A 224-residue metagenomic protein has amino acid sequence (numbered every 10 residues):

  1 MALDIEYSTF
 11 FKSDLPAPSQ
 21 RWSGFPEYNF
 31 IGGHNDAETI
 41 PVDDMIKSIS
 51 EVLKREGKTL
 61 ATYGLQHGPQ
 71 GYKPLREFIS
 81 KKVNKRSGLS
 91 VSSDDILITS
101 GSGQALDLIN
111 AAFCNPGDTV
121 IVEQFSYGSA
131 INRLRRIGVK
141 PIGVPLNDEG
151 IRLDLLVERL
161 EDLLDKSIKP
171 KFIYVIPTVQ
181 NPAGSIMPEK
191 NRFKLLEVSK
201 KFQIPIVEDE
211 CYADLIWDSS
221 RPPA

Functional and structural regions predicted by a protein language model:
S8-S100: N-terminal small-domain helix-loop-helix segment of the aminotransferase-like
K73, S92-V120: Conserved beta-loop-alpha segment that forms the PLP phosphate-binding cup at the N-terminus of a helix
I96, F125, E210-Y212: Conserved Walker B
A112-A130, L134: Conserved PLP-anchoring active-site segment centered on the Schiff-base-forming lysine
D118, V139, K201-I204: A short helix->loop->beta-strand "cap" motif at the edges of active sites that frequently abuts
V122, G143, I206-E208: Hydrophobic residues in well-ordered beta-strands that form the structural core
L134-P141: A short helix-loop-beta submotif of the ANL/AMP-binding
I151-R221: Active-site phosphate-binding strand-loop segment of PLP-dependent enzymes
